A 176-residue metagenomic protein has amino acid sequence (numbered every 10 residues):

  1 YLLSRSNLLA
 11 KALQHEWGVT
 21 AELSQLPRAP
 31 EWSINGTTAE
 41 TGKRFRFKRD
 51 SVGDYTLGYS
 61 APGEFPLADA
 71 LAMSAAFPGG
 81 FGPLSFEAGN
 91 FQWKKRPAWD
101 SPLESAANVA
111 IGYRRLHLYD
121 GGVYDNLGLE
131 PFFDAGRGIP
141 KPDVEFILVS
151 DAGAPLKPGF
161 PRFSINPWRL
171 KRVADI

Functional and structural regions predicted by a protein language model:
Y1-H15, V19, Q25-D134: Active-site gating loop/helix substructures
P102-H117, V123, L129-I176: Terminal low-complexity/disordered tails
